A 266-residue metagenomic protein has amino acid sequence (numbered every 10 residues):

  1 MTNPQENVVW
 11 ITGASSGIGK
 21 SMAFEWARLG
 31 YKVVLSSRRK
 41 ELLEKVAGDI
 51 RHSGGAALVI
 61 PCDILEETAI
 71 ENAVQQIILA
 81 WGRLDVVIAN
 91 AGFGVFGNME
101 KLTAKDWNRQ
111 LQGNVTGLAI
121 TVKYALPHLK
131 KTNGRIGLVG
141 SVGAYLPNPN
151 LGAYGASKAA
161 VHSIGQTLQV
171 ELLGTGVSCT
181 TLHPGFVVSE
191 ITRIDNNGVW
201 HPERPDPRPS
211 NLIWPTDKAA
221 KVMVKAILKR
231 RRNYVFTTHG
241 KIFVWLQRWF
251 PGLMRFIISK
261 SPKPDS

Functional and structural regions predicted by a protein language model:
S15-S16: Conserved glycine-rich cofactor-binding loop
L29-V46: Conserved glycine-rich Rossmann-like NAD(P)H-binding loop of the short-chain dehydrogenase/reductase
P61-N72, A104: The beta1-alpha1 cofactor-binding region of Rossmann-like NAD(H)/NADP(H)-dependent oxidoreductases
N98-M99, T103-N108: Substrate-binding pocket helix/loop in short-chain dehydrogenase/reductase
V122, S157: Active-site helix of classical SDR
S141: Residue(s) in the substrate-gating loop at a strand-loop-helix junction that position the organic substrate next
G174-T238: SDR active-site lid
